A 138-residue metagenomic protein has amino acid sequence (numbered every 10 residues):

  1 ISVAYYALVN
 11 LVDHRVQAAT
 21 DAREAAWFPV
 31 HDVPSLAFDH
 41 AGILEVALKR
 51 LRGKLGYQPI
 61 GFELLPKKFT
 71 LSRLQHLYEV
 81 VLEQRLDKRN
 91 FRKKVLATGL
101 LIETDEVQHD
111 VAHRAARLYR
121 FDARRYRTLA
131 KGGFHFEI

Functional and structural regions predicted by a protein language model:
A4-L11, R15-L55, L64-S72, N90-L100 (+1 more regions): NUDIX/MutT-family hydrolases
Y57-I138: Core RNA-modification/binding signature centered on pseudouridine synthases
